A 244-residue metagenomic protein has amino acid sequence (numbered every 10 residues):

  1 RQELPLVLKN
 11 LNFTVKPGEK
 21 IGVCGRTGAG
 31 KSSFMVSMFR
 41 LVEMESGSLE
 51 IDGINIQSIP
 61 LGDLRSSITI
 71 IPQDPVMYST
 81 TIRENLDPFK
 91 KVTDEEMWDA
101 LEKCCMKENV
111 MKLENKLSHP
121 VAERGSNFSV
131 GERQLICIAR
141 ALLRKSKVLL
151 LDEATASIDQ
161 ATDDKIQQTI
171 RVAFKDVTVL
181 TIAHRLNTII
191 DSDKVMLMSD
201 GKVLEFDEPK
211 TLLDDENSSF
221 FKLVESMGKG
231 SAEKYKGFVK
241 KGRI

Functional and structural regions predicted by a protein language model:
E3-L6, T14, E50, N55 (+4 more regions): ABC-fold ATPase nucleotide-binding domain signature/coupling loops
N12, E43, S48-D63, D164: ABC ATPase NBD Q-loop/coupling interface
M38-R40: Helix-to-loop junction immediately C-terminal to a conserved catalytic motif
E50, S58, R83-E123, Q167-Q168 (+2 more regions): ABC ATPase nucleotide-binding domain helical subdomain, centered on the C-loop/LSGGQ "ABC signature"
E95, K112, K116, Q168 (+1 more regions): C-terminal portion of ABC ATPase nucleotide-binding domains
L143-K147, D176: A short, proline-enriched helix->beta-strand linker immediately N-terminal to the Walker B motif in ABC-type P-loop
L149-E153: Catalytic Walker B motif of ABC-type/P-loop ATPase nucleotide-binding domains
D163-K175, N187: Helical segment within the ABC ATPase nucleotide-binding domain
